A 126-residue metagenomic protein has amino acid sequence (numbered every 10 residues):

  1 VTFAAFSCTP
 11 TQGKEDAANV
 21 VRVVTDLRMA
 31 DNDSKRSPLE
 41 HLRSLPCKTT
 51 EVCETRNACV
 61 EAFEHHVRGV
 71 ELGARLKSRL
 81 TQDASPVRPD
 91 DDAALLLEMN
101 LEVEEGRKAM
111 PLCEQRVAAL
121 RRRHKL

Functional and structural regions predicted by a protein language model:
V1-T2, V20, T55-A62, M110 (+1 more regions): Generic hydrophobic, helix-prone segments enriched in Leu/Val/Ile
T2-F3, E15: N-terminal cationic amphipathic segment used for targeting or macromolecule association
A5-S7: C-terminal motif of bacterial Sec signal peptides marking the signal peptidase cleavage site
T9-L39, L80-L126: C-terminal amphipathic alpha-helix
T25-N32, S44-C47, V52, E64-S78 (+2 more regions): Sec-exported extracytoplasmic/periplasmic mature domains
E51-V103: Long, amphipathic, charge-rich alpha-helical segments that form helical bundles/coiled-coils
